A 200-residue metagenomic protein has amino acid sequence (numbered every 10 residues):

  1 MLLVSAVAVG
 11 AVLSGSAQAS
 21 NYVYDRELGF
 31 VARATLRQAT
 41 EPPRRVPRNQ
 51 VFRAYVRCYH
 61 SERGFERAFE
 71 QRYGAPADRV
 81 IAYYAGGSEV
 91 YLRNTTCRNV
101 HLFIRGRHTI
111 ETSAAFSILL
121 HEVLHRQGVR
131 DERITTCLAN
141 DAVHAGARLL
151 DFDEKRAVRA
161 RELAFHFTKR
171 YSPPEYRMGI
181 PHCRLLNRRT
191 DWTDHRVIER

Functional and structural regions predicted by a protein language model:
M1-L3, V7-V90, V100-L102, E199: A metal-dependent hydrolase signature that marks the N-terminal structural subdomain at the beginning of catalytic folds
L2-G10, S113, L120, L186: Solvent-exposed, charged interface segments at domain starts and junctions
G10, R126-Q127, P174: Short N-terminal micro-motifs specific to bacterial/archaeal maturation and metal-cluster initiation sites
V23, I104-T109, E122-V129: Second-shell loop/turn segments in exported
D25, G29, G86, T109-S113 (+2 more regions): Alpha-helix initiation and capping sites
T40-R44, R57-Y59, R63-A68, R72-A75 (+3 more regions): Metalloprotease/metallohydrolase-associated module, dominated by Zn2+-dependent proteases
L92-L119: Short acidic, glycine/tyrosine-flanked loop/strand segments centered on an H-E-D-like triad
S113, S117-R130, T136, N140: Active-site recognition of the HExxH zinc-binding catalytic motif
